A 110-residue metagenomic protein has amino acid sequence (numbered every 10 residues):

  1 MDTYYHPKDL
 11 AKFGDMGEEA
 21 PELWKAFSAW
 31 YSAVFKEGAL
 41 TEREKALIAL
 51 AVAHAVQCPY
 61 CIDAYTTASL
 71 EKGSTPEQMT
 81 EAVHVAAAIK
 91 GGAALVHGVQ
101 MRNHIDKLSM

Functional and structural regions predicted by a protein language model:
M1-E44, H97-M110: Acidic, glycine/proline-rich low-complexity segments that act as flexible tails and inter-domain linkers
K12, W30, A64-A68, A82: A general alpha-helix detector
W24, D63-M79, R102: Iron-sulfur (Fe-S) cluster-binding segments and ferredoxin-like electron-carrier domains, especially [2Fe-2S]
F27, Y31, L47-H54, A82-I89 (+1 more regions): Short alpha-helical scaffolding segments that buttress acidic/His motifs in well-ordered protein cores
A33-E37, T67, E71, A88: General structural signal for alpha-helix termini and helix-helix connectors
C58-C61: Short cysteine clusters
G73-V85, S109-M110: Charge-rich, acidic-biased intrinsically disordered regions
G92: Substrate/cofactor-recognition hotspot
